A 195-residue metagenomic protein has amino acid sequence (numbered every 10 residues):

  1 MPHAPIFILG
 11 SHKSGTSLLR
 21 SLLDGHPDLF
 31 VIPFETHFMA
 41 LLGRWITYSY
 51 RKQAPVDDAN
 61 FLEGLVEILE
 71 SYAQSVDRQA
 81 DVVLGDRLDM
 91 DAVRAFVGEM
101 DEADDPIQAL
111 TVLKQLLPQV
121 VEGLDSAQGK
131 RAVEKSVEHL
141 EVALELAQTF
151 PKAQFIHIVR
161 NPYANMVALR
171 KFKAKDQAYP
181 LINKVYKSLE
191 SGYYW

Functional and structural regions predicted by a protein language model:
P2-P5: Pre-Walker A (Motif I) flank of P-loop NTPase domains
F7, L18, Q154: Amphipathic alpha-helical recognition patches that constitute DNA-binding helices
G10-S11: P-loop (Walker A) phosphate-binding loop of NTP-binding proteins
S17-F30: A conserved segment at the C-terminal end of the G1
G25, F38, A164: Active-site micro-motifs of SAM-dependent methyltransferase domains
I32-F34, I158: Generic beta-sheet signal
E35-E134: PAPS-dependent sulfation machinery
V97-I107, T111, V120-W195: PAPS-dependent sulfotransferase catalytic domain
